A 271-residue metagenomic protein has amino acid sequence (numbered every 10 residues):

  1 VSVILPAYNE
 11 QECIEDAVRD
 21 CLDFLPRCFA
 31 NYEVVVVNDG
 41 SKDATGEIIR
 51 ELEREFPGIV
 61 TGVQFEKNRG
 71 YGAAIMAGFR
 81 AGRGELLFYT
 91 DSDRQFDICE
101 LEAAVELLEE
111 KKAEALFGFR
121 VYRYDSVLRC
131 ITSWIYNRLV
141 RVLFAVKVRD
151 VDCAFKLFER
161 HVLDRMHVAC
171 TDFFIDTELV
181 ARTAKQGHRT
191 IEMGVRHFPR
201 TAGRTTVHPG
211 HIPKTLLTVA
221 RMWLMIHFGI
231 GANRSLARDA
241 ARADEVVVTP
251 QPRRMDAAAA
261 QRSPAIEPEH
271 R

Functional and structural regions predicted by a protein language model:
V1-S2, E33, E178: Cell-envelope/extracellular polymer assembly enzymes that use nucleotide-activated donors
E10-C13, S41, Y71, D97: Donor nucleotide-sugar binding loop of glycosyltransferases
E10-L25: Short, well-formed alpha-helical segments that are part of the catalytic scaffolds of diverse glycosyltransferases
E12-D16, D43-L52: Acidic helix N-cap motif at the loop->helix transition within catalytic regions of sugar-transfer enzymes
Y32-V35, G46-A81: Conserved donor nucleotide-binding strand/loop of the catalytic core
N38-E47, R94: A conserved acidic beta->alpha catalytic loop
V63-A81, L86-Y89, Q95-F173, R200-M222 (+1 more regions): Acceptor/aglycone-binding surface of glycosyltransferases and processive sugar-polymer synthases
A145-V146, V168-R271: Hydrophobic helical membrane-anchoring modules
